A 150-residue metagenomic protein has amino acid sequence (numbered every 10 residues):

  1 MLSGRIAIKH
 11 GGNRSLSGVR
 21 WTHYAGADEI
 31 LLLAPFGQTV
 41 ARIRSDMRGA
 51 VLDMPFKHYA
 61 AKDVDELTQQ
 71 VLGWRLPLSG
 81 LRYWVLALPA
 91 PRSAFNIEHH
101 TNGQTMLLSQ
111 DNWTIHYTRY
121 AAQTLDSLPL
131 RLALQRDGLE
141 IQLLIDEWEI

Functional and structural regions predicted by a protein language model:
M1-G12: A short, Trp-centered hydrophobic/proline-enriched beta-strand micro-motif
S3, T22, A27, R42-R44 (+3 more regions): Beta-strand-dominated lipid-handling architectures at cellular/organellar boundaries
A7-K9, L33, D53, A133-Q135: A generic structural motif
G12-R14, P35-V40, D137-G138: Solvent-exposed loop/turn segments connecting transmembrane beta-strands in outer-membrane beta-barrel proteins
S17, G26, T39, R48 (+3 more regions): Envelope-exposed proteins and targeting segments
A27-P77: An acidic-aromatic
P55-D111: Flexible, processing/modification-adjacent segments and terminal tails in exported/periplasmic/extracellular proteins
L88-I150: Gly/Pro-enriched, hydrophobic low-complexity segments that function as extracytoplasmic propeptides/linkers
